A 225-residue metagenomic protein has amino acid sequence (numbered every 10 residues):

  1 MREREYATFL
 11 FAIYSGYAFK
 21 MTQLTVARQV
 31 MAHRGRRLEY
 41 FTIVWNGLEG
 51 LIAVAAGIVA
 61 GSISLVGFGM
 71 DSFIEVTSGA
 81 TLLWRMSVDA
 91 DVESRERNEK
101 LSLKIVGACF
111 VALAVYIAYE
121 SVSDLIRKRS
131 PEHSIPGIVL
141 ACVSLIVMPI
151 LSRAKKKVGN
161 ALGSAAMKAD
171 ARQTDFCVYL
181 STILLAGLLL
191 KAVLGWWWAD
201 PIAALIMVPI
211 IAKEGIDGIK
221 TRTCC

Functional and structural regions predicted by a protein language model:
M1-K20: N-terminal amphipathic/basic-hydrophobic helices that include classical n-h-c signal peptides and signal-anchor
Y14-C225: Alpha-helical transmembrane cores and adjacent cytosolic helix/loop segments of polytopic membrane transporters
